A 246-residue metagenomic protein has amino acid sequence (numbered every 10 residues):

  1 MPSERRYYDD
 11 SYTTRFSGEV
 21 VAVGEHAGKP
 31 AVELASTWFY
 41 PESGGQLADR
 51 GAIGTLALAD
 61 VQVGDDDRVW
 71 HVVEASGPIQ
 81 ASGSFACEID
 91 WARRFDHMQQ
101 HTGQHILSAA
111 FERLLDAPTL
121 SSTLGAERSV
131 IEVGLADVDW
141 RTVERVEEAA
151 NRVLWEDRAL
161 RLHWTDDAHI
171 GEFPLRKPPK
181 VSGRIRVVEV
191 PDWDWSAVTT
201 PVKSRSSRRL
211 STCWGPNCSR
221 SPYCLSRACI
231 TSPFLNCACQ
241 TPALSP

Functional and structural regions predicted by a protein language model:
M1-P246: A glycine- and charged-residue-rich anion-binding loop/surface
